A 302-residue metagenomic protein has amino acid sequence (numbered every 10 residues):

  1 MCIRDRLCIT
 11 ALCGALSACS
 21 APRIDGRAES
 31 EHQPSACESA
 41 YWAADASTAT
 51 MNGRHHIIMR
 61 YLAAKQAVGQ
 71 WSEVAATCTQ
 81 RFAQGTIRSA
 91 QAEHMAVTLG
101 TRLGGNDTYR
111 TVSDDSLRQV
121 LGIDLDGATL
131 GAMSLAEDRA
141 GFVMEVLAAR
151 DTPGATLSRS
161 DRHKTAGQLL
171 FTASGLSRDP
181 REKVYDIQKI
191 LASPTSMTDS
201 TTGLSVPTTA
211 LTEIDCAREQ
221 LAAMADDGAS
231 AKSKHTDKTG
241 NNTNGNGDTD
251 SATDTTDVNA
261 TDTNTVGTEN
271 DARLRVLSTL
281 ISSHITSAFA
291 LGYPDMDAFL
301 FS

Functional and structural regions predicted by a protein language model:
M1-R6: Conserved small/polar residues in nucleotide/adenosyl-binding loops
L12: Short, positively charged
A15-A18: C-terminal motif of bacterial Sec signal peptides marking the signal peptidase cleavage site
S20-S302: All-alpha RGS (Regulator of G-protein Signaling) helical domain and cognate RGS-like helical scaffolds
